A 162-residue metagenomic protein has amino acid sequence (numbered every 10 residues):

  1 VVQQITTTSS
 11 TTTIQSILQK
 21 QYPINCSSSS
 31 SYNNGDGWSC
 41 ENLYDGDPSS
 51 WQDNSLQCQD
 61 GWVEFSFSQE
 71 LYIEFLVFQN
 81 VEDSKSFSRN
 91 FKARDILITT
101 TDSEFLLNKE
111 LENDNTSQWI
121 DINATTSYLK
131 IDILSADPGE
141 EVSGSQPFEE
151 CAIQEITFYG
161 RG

Functional and structural regions predicted by a protein language model:
V1-T13: Extracellular mucin-like PTS domains
Q4-I5, S16, D53, G162: Positively charged, low-complexity intrinsically disordered regions
T13-C26: Extracellular carbohydrate-recognition regions
Y32-L106, D114-G162: Aromatic, loop-rich ligand-recognition surfaces of beta-strand-rich domains
